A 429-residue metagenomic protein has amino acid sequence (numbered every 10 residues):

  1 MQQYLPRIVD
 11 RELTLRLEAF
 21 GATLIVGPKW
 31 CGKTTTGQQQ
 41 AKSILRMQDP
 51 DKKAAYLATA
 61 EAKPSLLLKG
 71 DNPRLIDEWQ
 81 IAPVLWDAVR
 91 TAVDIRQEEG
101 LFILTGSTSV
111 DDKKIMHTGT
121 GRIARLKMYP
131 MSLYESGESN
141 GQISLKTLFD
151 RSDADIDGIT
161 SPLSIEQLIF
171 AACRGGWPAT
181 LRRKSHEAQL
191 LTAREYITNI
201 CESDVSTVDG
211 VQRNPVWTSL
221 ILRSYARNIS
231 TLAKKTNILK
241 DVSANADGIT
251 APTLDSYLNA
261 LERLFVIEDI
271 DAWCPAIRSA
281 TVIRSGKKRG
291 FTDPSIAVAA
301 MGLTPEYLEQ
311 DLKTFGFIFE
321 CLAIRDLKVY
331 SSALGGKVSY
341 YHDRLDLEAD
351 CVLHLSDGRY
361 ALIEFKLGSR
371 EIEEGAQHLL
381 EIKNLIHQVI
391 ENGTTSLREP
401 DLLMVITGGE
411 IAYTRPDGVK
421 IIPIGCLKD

Functional and structural regions predicted by a protein language model:
M1-T14: N-terminal pre-Walker A segment at the start of P-loop NTPase domains
I25: Hydrophobic anchor at the beta1->P-loop junction of P-loop NTPases
K33-T34: Conserved lysine of the Walker
I44-P73: Short glycine-rich substrate-engagement loop in P-loop NTPases that contacts/grips substrate
W86-T108: Conserved catalytic/switch belt of AAA+ P-loop NTPases
K113-T231: Interdomain motor-coupling "hinge/lid" segment immediately C-terminal to the ATP-binding subdomain of NTP-driven enzymes
L181-R359: Accessory nucleic acid-recognition modules appended to NTPase machines
M404-D429: Domain-level recognition of nuclease-like catalytic cores that cleave nucleotide substrates
